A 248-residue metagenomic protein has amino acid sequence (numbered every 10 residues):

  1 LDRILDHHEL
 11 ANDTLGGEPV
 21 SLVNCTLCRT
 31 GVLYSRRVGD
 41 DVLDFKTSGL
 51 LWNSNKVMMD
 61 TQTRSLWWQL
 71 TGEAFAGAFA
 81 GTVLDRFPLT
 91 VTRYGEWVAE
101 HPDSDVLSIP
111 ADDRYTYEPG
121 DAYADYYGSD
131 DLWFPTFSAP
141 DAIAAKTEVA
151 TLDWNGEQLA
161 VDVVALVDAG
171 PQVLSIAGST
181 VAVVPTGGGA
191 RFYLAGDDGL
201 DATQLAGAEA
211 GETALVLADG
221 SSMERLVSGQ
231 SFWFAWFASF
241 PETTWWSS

Functional and structural regions predicted by a protein language model:
L1-S248: Mid-to-C-terminal functional-domain signal that highlights helix-capping/loop sites within ligand-binding modules
